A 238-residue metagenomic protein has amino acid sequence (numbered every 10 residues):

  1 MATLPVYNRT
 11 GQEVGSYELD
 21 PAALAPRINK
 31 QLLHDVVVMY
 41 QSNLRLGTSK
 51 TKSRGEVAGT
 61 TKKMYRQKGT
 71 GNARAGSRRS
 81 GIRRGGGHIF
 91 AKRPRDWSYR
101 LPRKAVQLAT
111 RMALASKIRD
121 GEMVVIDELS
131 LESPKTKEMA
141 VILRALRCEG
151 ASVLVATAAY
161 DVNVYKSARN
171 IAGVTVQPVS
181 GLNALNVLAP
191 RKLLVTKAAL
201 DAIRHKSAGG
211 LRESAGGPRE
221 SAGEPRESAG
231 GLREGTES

Functional and structural regions predicted by a protein language model:
M1-L46, A91-S238: Extended polybasic, low-complexity segments that bind anionic RNA or targeting/receptor surfaces
G47-T51: A short, aromatic/hydrophobic, helix- or strand-capping loop or linear motif that either lines the entrance/gate
K52-A91: Glycine/serine-rich anion-binding loops at beta->alpha junctions that coordinate negatively charged ligand groups
